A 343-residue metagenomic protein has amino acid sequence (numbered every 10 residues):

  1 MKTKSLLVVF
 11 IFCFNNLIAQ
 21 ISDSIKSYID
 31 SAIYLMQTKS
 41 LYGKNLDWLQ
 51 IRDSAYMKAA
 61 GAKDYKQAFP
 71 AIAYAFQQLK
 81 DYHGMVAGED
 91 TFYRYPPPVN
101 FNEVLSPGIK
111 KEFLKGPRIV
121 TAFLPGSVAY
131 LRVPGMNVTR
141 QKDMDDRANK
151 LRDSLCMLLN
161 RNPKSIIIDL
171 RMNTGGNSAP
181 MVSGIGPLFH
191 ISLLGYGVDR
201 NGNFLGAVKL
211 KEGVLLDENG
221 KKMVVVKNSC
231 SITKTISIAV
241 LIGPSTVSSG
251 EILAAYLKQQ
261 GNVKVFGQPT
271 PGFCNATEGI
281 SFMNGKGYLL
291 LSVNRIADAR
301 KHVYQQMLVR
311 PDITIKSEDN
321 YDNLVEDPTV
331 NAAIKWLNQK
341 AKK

Functional and structural regions predicted by a protein language model:
M1-D23: Bacterial Sec-dependent N-terminal signal peptides
V9-I11, S317, Q339: Local alpha-helix boundary/kink/capping signal
C13, P163-K164, P311-T314: Short acidic (Asp/Glu) and glycine-rich catalytic loops that position anionic groups and cofactors
A19-K209, S237, I252, P269 (+4 more regions): Flexible, low-complexity junctional segments that flank or bridge functional domains
N149-D153, M223-V224, N331: Short, contiguous clusters of charged residues that form electrostatic/catalytic patches at enzyme active sites, used
A179-V325, W336: Conserved acidic, small-residue-rich alpha-beta core segments centered on
N323-K343: Short, low-complexity, Pro/Ser/Thr/Gly-rich segments in the mature regions of secreted, periplasmic
